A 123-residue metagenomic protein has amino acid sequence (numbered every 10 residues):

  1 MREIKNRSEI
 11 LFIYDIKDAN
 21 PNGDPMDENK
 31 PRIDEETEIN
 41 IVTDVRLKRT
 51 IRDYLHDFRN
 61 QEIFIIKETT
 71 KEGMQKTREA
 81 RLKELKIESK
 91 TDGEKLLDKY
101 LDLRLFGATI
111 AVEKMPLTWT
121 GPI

Functional and structural regions predicted by a protein language model:
M1-I123: RNA-binding basic/glycine-rich loop and surface signature characteristic of RAMP-family CRISPR effectors
